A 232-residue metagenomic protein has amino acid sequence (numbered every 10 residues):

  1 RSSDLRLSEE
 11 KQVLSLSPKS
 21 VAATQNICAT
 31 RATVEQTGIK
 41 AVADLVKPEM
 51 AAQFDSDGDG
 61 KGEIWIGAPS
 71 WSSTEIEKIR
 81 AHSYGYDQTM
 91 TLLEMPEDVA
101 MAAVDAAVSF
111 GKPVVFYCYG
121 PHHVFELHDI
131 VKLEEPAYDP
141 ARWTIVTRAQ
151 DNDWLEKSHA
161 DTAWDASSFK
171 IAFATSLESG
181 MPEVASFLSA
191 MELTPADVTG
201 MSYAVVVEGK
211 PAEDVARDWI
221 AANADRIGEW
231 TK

Functional and structural regions predicted by a protein language model:
R1-S2: Short, small-residue-biased leader/transition segments that mark boundaries at the very start of proteins
R6-W65: A conserved helix-loop-strand patch within extracytoplasmic ligand-binding domains of the periplasmic binding
L16-T24, C28, G58-G60, A68-I79 (+5 more regions): Domain-level signature for soluble enzymes in the chorismate/prephenate branch of the shikimate pathway
T24-E35, S168-G180, A204: A bilobed periplasmic-binding-protein/Venus flytrap-type ligand-binding module shared by bacterial periplasmic
A32-T33, P69, Y119-H123, E135-Y138 (+1 more regions): Solvent-exposed coil/turn segments that connect beta secondary-structure elements in extracytoplasmic/periplasmic
A43-D44, E49-M90, A221: Ligand-binding cleft/hinge of the Venus flytrap
S73-M90, E97-G111, V115, H122-F125 (+1 more regions): An extracytoplasmic/periplasmic, membrane-proximal ligand-sensing/linker region
F125-F187, M191: C-terminal lobe and pocket-closing loops of periplasmic/extracytoplasmic Venus-flytrap solute-binding proteins
